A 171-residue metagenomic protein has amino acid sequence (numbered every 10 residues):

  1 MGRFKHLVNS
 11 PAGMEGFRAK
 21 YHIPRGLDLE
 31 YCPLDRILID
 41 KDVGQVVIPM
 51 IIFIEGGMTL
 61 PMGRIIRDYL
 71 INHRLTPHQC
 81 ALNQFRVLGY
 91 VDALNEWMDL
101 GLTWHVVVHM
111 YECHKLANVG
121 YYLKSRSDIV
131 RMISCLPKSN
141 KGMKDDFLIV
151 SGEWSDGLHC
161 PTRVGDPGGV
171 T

Functional and structural regions predicted by a protein language model:
M1-T171: Residue-register detector that marks a fixed positional context within folded domains
